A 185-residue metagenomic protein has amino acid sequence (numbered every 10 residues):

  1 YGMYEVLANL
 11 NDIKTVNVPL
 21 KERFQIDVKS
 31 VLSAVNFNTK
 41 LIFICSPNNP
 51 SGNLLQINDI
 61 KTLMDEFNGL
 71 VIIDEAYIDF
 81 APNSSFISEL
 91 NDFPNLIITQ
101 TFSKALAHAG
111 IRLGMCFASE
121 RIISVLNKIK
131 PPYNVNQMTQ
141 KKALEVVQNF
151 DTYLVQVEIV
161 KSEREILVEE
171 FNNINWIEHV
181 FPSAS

Functional and structural regions predicted by a protein language model:
Y1-I44: PLP-dependent aminotransferase-like
N9, Q25-F37, P50-A105: Active-site pre-lysine segment of PLP-dependent enzymes
T15, A34, N173-S185: Short, intrinsically disordered, charge-balanced linker/junction segments flanking boundaries in proteins
T15-P19, L41-P47, V71-D74, F181-S183: Short beta-strands and strand-loop turn motifs
L20-E22, S46, T101, E120: Active-site donor-binding loop signature of nucleotide-sugar glycosyltransferases
C45, D79, F117: Conserved residues at the C-terminal ends of beta-strands
N95-N172, H179-V180: PLP-dependent aminotransferase class I/II
